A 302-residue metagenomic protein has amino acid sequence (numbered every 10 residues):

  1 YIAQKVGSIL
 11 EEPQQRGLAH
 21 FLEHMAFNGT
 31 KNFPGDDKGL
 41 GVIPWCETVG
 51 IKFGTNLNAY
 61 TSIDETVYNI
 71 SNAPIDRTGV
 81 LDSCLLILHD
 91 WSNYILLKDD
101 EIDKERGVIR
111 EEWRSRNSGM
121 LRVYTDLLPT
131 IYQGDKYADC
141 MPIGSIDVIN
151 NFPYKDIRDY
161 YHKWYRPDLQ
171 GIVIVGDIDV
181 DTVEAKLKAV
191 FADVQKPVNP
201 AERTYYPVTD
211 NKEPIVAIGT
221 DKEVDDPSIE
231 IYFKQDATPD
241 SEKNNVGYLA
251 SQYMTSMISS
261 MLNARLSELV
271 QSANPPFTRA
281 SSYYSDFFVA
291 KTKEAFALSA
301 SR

Functional and structural regions predicted by a protein language model:
Y1-S71, R122-V123, D139-I143, S260-E294: M16/MPP (pitrilysin/insulinase) zinc-metallopeptidase core fold and M16-derived inactive scaffolds
G29, I70-E105, F287-R302: M16/insulysin-pitrilysin zinc metalloprotease superfamily fold
K38-P44, I95-R114, T125, D179 (+2 more regions): Acidic/histidine-enriched alpha-helical segments
Y68-S71, T78, L86, D126-Q170 (+3 more regions): Histidine-acidic residue clusters that define the catalytic metal-binding segment of zinc metallopeptidase domains
R106, M120, Y124, Y154-K188: Non-catalytic, conformational "gating/processing" segments within enzyme and secreted inhibitor domains
V108-D126, T130, V208-D226, E268 (+1 more regions): Short acidic/His-enriched helical or mixed secondary-structure segments at domain edges of catalytic enzymes and some
G171-P227: An aromatic/glycine/proline-enriched structural segment found at the starts of mature extracellular/organellar domains
